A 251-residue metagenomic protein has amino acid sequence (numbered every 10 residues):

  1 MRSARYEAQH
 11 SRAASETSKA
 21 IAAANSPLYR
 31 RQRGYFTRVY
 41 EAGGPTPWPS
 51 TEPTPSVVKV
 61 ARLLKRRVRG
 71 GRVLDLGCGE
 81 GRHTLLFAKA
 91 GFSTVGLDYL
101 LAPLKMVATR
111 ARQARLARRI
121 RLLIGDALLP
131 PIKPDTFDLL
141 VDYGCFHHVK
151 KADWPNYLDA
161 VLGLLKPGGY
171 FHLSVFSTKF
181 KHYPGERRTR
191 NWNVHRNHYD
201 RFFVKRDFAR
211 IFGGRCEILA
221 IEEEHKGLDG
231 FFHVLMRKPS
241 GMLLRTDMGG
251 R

Functional and structural regions predicted by a protein language model:
R2-L74, G79-P131, V149, D153-N156 (+2 more regions): Class I (Rossmann-like) S-adenosyl-L-methionine-dependent methyltransferase catalytic domain, capturing the SAM-binding
L128, I132-L140: A short acidic, Gly/Pro-enriched loop at the edge of an enzyme's catalytic core that lines a small-molecule cofactor
L139-A152: A short SAM/SAH-binding and catalytic strip from SAM-dependent methyltransferases
